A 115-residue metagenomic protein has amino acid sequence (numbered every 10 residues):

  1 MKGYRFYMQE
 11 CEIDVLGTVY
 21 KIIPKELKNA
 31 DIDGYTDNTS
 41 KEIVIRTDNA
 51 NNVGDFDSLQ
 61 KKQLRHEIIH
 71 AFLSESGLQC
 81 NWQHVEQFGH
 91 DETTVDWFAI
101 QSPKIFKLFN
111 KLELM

Functional and structural regions predicted by a protein language model:
M1-L59, E75-M115: Metalloprotease/metallohydrolase-associated module, dominated by Zn2+-dependent proteases
K62-S74: Active-site recognition of the HExxH zinc-binding catalytic motif
